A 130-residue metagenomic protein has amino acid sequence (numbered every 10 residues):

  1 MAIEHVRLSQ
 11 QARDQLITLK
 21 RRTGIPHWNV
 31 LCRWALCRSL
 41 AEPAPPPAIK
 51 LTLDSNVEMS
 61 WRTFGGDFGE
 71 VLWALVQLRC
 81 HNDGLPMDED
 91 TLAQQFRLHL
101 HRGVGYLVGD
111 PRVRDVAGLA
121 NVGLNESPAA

Functional and structural regions predicted by a protein language model:
M1, A48, A129-A130: Intrinsically disordered, low-complexity linkers and terminal tails enriched in Pro/Gly and often acidic or mixed-charge
A2, S9-V30, E58-S60, L78: Surface-exposed, Lys/Arg-rich phosphate-binding patches that contact polyanionic backbones
A12-R21, C37-P46, P111-D115: Charged, low-complexity, helix/coiled-coil-prone segments
P26-K50: Short, basic amphipathic alpha-helical segments that act as recognition/interaction helices in nucleic-acid-binding
A41-D83: Short, positively charged interaction helices/loops
G65-V113: Intrinsically disordered, low-complexity, charge-dense segments enriched in Lys/Arg and Glu/Asp interspersed
V113-A130: Glycine-rich, aromatic-bearing surface loops/beta-hairpins
